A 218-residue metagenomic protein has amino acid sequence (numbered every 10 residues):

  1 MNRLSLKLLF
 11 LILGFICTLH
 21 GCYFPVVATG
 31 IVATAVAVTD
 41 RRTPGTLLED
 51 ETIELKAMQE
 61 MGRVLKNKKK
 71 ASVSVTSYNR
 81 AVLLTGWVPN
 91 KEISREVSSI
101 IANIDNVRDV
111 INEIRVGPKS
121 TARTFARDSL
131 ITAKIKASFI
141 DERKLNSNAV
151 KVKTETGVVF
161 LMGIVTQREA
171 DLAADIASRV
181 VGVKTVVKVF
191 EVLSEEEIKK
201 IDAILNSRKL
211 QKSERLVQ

Functional and structural regions predicted by a protein language model:
N2-K7, G21-Q218: N-terminal targeting leaders
L9-H20: Bacterial N-terminal signal peptides
